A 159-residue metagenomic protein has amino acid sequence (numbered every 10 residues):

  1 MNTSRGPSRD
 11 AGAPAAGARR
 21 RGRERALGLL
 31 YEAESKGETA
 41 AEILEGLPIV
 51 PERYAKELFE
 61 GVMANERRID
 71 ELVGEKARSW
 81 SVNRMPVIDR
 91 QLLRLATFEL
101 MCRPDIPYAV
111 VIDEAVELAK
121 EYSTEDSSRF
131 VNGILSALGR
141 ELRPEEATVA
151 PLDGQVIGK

Functional and structural regions predicted by a protein language model:
M1-K159: N-terminal interaction/assembly modules
